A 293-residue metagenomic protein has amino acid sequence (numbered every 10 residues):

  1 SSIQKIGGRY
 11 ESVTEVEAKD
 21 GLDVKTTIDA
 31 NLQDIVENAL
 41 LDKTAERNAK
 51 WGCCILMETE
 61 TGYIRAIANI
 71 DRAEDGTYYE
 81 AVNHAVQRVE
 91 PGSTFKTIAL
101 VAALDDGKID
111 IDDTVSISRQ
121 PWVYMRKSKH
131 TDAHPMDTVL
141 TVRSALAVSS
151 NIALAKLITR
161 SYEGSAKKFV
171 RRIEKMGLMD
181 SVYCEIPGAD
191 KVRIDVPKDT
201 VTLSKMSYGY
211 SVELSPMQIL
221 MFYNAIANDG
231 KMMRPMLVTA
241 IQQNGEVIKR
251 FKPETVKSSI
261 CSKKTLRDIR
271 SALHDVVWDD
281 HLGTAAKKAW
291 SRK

Functional and structural regions predicted by a protein language model:
S2-E15, K19, I28, G52-R88 (+1 more regions): Beta-lactam-recognizing serine transpeptidase/beta-lactamase-like catalytic domain environment
L22-L32: Conserved beta-strand/loop elements of the cytosolic catalytic core of P-type E1-E2 ATPases, chiefly in the P-domain
L40, T44-A45, I173, G177: Short regulatory alpha-helical segment in sensory/regulatory domains of signaling proteins that mediates
D42-K50, V201: Flexible, solvent-exposed loop/hinge segments and secondary-structure transition points
K96: Short, conserved phosphate/pyrophosphate- and ester-handling motifs at nucleotide-, phospho-/glycolipid
